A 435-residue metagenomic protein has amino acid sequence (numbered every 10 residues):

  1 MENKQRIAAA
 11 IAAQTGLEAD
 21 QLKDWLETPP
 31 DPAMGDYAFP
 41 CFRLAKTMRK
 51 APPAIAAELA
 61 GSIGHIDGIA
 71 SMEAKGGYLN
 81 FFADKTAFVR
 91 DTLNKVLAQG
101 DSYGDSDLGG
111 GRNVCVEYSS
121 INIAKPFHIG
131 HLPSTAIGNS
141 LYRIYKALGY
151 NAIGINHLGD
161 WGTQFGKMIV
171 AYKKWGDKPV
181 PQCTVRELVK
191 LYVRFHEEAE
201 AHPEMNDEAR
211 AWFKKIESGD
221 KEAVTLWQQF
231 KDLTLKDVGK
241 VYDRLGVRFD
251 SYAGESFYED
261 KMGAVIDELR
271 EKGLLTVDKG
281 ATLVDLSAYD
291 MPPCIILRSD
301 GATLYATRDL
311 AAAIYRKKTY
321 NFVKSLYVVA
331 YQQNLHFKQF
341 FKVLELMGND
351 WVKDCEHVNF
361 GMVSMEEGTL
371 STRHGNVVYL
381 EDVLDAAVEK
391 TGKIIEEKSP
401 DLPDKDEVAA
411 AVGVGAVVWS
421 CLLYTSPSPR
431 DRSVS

Functional and structural regions predicted by a protein language model:
M1-L17: Generic start-of-chain signal for non-secretory N-termini
A12, A19-R43, T47-S433: NTP-dependent nucleotidyl-transfer catalytic core
